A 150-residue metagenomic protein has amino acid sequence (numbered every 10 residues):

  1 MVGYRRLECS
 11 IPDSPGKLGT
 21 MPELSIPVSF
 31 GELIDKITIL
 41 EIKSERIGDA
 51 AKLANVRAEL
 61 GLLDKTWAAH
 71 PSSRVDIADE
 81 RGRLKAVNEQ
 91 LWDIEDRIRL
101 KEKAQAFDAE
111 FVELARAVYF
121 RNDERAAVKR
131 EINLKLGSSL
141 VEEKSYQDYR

Functional and structural regions predicted by a protein language model:
R5-R6, S25: Generic extreme N-terminus detector
G19-R150: Extended, charge-rich alpha-helical interface modules
